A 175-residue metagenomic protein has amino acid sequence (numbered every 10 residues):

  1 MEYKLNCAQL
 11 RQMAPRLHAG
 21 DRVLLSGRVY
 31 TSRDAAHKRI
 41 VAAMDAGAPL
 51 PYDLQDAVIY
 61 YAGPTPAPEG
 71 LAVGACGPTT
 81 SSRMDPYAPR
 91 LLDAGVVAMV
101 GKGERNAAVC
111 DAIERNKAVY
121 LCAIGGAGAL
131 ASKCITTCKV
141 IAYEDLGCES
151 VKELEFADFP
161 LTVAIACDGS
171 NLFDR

Functional and structural regions predicted by a protein language model:
M1-Q9: Short, structured beta-strand/loop micro-motifs enriched in basic residues and often containing a Trp
Q9-R11, V29-Y30: Short polar catalytic/cofactor-binding loops
R11-R16, P51: Short, surface-exposed secondary-structure edge patches
T31-S32, A36-F159: Feature captures the catalytic cores and cofactor-binding loops of soluble hydro-lyases/lyases that act on carboxylate
A88, T162-R175: Active-site/ligand-binding-proximal alpha/beta "capping" segment
